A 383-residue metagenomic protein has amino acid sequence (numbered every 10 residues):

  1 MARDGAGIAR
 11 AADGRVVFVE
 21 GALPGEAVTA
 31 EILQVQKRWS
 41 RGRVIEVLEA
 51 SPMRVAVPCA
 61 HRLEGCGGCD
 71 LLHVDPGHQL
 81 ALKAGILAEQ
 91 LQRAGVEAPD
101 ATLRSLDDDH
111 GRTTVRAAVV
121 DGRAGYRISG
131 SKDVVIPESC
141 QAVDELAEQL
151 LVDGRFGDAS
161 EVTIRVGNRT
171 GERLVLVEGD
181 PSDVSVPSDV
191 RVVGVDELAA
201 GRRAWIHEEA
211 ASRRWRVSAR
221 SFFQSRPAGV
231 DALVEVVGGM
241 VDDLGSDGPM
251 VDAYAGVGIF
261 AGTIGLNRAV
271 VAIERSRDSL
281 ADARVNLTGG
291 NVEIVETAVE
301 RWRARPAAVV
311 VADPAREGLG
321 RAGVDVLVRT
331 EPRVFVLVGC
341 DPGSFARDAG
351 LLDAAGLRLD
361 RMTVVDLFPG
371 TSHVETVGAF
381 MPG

Functional and structural regions predicted by a protein language model:
M1-A312, E317-G323: Accessory RNA-recognition modules of RNA-modification enzymes
I294-T376: S-adenosylmethionine
G378-G383: Conserved beta strand-loop-helix elements of the APE1-like EEP
